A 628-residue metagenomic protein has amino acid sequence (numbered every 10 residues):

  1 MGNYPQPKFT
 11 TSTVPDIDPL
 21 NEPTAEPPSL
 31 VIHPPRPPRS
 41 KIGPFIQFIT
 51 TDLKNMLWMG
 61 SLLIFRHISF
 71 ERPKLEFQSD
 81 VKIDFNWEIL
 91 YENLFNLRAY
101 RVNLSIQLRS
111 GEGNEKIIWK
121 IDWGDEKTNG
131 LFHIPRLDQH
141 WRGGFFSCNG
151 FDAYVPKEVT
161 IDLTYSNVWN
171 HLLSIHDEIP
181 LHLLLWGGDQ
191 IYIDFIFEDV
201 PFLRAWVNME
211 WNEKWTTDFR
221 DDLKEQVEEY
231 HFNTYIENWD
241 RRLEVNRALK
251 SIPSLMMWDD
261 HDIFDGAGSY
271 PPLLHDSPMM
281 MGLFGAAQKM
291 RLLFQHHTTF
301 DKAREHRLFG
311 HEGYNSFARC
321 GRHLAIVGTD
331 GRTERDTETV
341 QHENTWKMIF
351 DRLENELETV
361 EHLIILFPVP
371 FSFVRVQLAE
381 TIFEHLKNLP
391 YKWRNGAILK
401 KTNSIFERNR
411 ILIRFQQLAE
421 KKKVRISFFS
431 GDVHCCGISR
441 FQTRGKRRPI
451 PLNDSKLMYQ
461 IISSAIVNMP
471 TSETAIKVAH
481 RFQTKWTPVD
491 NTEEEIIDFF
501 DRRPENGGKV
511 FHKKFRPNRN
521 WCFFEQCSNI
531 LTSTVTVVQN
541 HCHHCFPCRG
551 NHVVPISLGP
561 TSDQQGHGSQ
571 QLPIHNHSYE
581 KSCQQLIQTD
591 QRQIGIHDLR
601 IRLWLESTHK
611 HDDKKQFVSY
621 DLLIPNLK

Functional and structural regions predicted by a protein language model:
M1-H133, L137-W186, Q190-K628: Long, structured stretches of catalytic cores involved in phosphate-ester chemistry, encompassing
